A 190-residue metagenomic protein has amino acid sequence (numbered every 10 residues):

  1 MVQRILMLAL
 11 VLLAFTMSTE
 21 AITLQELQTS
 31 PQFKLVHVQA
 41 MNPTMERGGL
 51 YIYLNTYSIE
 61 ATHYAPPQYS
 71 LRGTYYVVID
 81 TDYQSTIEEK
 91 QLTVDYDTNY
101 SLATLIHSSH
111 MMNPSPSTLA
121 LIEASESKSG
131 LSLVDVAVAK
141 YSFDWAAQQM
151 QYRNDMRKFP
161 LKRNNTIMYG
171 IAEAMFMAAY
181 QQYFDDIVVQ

Functional and structural regions predicted by a protein language model:
M1-V2: N-terminal secretory signal peptides that target proteins for export/translocation
I5-M17: Sec-dependent N-terminal signal peptides
A21-K90, D97-Q190: N-terminal secretory-pathway/extracellular module detecting exported/lumenal segments and adjacent signal-anchor/first
